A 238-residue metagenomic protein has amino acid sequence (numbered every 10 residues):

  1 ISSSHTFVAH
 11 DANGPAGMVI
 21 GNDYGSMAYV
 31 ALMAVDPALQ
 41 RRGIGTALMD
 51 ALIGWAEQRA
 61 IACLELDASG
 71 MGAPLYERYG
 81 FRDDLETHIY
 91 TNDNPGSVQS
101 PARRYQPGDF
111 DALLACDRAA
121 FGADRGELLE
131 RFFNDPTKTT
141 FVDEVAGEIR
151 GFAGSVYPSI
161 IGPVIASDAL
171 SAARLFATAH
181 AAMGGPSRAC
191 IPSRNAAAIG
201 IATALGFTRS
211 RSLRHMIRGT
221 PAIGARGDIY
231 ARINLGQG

Functional and structural regions predicted by a protein language model:
I1-V8, A12, G17, Y29 (+2 more regions): A short helix-loop-beta-strand connector motif used in the catalytic cores of GNAT acetyltransferases and, in some
A12-M18, A28, G147-F152, S159: Glycine-rich phosphate/pyrophosphate-binding loop shared by adenosine-nucleotide-utilizing enzymes
N22-A31, Q40, D84, Y157-G162: A conserved beta-turn-beta hairpin within the catalytic core of GNAT-like acetyltransferases that forms part
V30, A56-S69, M183-S193, L213: Conserved GNAT acetyl-CoA-binding A-motif
L32-V35, R41-G54, R78, D168-A181 (+1 more regions): Conserved acetyl-CoA-binding loop-helix of GNAT-fold acetyltransferases
E57, R78-P158, L170: Amide-forming acyltransferase catalytic core, primarily the GNAT-like/NAT-type and related acyltransferase folds
D67-A68, P74, Y79-V98, P163-I165 (+1 more regions): Active-site/acyl-donor-binding loops of N-acyltransferases
